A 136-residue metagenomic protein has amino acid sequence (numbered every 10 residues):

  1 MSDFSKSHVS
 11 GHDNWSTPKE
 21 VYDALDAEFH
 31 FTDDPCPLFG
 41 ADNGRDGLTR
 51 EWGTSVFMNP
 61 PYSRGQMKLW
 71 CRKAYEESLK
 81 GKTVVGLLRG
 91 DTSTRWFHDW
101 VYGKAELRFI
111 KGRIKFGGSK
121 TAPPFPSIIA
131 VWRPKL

Functional and structural regions predicted by a protein language model:
M1-L136: Class I S-adenosyl-L-methionine-dependent methyltransferase catalytic core
